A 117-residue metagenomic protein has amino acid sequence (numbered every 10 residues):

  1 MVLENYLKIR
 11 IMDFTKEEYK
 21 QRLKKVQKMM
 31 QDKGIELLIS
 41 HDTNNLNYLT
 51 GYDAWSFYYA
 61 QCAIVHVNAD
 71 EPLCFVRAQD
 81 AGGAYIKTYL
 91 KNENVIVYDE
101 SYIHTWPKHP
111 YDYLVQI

Functional and structural regions predicted by a protein language model:
V2-I117: A composition/biophysics-driven feature that prefers long, compositionally simple stretches
